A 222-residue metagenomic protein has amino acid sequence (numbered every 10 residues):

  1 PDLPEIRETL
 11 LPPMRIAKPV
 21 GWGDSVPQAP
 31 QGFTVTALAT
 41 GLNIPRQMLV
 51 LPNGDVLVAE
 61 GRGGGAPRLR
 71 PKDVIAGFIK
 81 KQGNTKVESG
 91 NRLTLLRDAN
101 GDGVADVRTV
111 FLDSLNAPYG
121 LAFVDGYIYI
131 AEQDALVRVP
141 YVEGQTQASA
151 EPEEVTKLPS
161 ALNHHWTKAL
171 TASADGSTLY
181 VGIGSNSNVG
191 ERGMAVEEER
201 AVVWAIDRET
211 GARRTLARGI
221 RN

Functional and structural regions predicted by a protein language model:
P1-N222: Beta-propeller domains with acidic blade repeats across secreted/periplasmic ectodomains and cytosolic WD/CNH propellers
